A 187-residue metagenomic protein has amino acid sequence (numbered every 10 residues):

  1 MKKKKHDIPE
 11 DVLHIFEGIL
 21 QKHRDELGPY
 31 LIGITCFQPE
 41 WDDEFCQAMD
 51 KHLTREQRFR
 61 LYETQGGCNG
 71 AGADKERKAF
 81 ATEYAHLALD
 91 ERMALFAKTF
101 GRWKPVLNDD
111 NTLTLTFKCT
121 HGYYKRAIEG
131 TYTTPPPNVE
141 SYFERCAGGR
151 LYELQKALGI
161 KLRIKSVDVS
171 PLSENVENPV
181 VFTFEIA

Functional and structural regions predicted by a protein language model:
M1-N138, R163, S173, E177 (+1 more regions): N-terminal accessory segment detector
C119, F143-C146, N178-V180: Disulfide-bonded cysteines in secreted/extracellular proteins and peptides
P136-G159: Active-site helix/loop of acyl-thioester processing domains in fatty-acid/polyketide metabolism, spanning hotdog-fold
L162-D168: A short linear hydrophobic-aromatic micro-motif
V181-E185: Short C-terminal beta-strand
